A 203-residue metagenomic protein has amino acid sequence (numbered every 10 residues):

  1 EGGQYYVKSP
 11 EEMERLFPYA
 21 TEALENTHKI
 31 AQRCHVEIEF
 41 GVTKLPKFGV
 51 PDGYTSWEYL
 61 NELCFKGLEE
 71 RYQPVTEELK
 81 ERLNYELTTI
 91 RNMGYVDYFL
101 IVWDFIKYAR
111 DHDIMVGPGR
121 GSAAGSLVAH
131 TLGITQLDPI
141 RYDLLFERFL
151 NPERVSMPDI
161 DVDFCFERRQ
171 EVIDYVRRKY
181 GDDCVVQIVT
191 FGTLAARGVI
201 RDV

Functional and structural regions predicted by a protein language model:
E1-V203: Phosphodiester-processing cores and adjacent nucleic acid-binding clamps
